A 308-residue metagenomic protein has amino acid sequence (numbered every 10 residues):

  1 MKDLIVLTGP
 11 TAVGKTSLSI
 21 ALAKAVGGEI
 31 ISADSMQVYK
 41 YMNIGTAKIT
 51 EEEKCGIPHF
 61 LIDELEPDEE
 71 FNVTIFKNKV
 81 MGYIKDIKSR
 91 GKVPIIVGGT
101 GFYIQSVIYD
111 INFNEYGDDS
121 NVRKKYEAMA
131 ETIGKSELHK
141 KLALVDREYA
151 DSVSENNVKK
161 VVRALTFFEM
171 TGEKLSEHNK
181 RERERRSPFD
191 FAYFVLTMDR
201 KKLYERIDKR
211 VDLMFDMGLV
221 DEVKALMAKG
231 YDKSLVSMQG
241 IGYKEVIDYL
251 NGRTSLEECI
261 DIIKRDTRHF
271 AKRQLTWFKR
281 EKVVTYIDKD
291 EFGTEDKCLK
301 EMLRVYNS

Functional and structural regions predicted by a protein language model:
M1-S308: Phosphate/pyrophosphate-binding catalytic cores of soluble transferases and nucleic-acid-acting enzymes
